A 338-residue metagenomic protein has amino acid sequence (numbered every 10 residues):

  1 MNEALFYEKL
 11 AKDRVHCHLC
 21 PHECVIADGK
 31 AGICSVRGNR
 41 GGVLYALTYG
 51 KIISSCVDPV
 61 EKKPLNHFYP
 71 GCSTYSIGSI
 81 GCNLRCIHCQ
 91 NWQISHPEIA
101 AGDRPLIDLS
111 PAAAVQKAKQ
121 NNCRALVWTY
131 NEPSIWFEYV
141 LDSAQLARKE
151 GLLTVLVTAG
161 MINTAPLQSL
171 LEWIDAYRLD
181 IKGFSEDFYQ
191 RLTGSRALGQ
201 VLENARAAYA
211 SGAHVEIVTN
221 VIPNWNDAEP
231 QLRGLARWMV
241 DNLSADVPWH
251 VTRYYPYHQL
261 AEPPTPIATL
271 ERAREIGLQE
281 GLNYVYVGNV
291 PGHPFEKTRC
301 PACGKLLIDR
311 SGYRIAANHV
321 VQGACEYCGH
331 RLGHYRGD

Functional and structural regions predicted by a protein language model:
M1-D28, W225-D338: Auxiliary Fe-S-binding modules of radical SAM enzymes
M1-S79, W92-H96, E296, L306-D309 (+1 more regions): N-terminal [4Fe-4S]-dependent radical SAM core
R37, C89, R191-L192: Residue-level signal for well-ordered alpha-helical positions
G42-L141: Extended interfacial segments that mediate partner engagement and assembly in macromolecular machines
L44, C86-I87, I99, E138 (+7 more regions): Short acidic, gly/pro-rich beta-turn/loop elements at beta-sheet edges and active-site/ligand-binding grooves
N66-H67, Q168, A317: Short secondary-structure boundary/capping segments
D108-T265, I276: Conserved AdoMet/S-adenosylmethionine-binding subsite of the radical SAM
